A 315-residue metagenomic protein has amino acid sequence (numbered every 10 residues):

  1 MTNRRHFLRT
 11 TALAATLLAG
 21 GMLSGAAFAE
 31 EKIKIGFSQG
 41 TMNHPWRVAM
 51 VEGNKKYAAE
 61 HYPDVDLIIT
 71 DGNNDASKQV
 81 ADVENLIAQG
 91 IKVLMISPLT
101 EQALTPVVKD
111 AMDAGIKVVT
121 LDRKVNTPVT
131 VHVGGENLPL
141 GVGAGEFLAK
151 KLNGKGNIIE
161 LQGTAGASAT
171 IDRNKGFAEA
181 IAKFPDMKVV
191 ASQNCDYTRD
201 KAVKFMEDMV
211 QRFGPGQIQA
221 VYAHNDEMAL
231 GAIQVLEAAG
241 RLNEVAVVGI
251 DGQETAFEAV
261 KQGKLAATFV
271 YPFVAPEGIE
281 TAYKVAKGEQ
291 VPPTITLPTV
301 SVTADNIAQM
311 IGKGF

Functional and structural regions predicted by a protein language model:
R4-A12: N-terminal export leaders
L8, A27-F315: A residue-level marker of the well-folded mature domains of exported/periplasmic proteins
T16-L17, A27: Cleavable N-terminal signal peptides
